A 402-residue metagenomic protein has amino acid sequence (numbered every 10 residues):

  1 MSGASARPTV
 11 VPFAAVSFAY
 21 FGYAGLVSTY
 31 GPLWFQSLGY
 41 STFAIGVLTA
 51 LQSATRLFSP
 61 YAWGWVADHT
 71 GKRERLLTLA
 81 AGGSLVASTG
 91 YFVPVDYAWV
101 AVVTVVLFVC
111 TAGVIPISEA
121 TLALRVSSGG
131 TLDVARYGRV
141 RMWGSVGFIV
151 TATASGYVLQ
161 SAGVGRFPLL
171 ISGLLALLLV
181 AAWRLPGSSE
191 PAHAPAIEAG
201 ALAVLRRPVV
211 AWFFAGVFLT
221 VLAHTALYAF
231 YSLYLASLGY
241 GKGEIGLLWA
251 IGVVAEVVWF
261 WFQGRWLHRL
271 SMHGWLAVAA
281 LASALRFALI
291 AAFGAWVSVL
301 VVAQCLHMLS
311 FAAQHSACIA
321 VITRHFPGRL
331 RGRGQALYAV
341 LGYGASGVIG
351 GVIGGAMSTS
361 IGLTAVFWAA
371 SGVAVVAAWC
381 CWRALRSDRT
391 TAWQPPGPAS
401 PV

Functional and structural regions predicted by a protein language model:
M1-R7, L185-V217, P398-P401: Juxtamembrane intracellular "pre-TM" segments in multi-pass secondary transporters
G3-S53, V210-L248: Helix-loop boundary and gating motifs at the non-cytosolic
F18, A87, Y97-I115, F218 (+1 more regions): Hydrophobic core of transmembrane alpha-helices in multi-pass small-molecule transporters, especially MFS/SLC-type
F35-Q36, V66-A67, M142, Y157-A162 (+3 more regions): Interfacial helix-cap and linker-helix signal at transmembrane-aqueous boundaries of multi-pass secondary transporters
F58-K72, L159-Q160, V258-M272, S358-T359: Helix-to-loop junctions at the C-terminal end of transmembrane segments in multipass secondary transporters
R75-T89, S172, G274-L289: Structural signature of the two symmetry-related core transmembrane helices
V105-W143: Cytoplasmic helix-loop-helix junction between adjacent transmembrane helices in 12-TM secondary transporters
R166-R184, A365-R383: Symmetry-related core transmembrane helices of the 12-TM Major Facilitator Superfamily/SLC fold
